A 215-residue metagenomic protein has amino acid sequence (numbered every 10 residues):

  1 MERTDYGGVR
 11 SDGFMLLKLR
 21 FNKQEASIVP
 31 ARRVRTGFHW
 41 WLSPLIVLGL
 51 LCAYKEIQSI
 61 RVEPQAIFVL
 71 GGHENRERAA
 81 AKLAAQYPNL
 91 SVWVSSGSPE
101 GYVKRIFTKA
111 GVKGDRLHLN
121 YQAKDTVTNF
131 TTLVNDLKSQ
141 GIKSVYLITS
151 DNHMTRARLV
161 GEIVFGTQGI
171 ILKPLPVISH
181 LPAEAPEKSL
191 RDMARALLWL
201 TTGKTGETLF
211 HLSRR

Functional and structural regions predicted by a protein language model:
M1-V34: N-terminal Lys/Arg-rich, disordered targeting/topogenic segments
R10-S11, G169, G206: Polar low-complexity intrinsically disordered regions enriched in Ser/Thr and small residues
L19-R20, C52-L190: A structural signal for short, hydrophobic/glycine-enriched beta-strand patches
P30-R35, H39, P182, P186 (+1 more regions): Structural motif marking the loop-to-transmembrane transition
R35-A53: Hydrophobic membrane-insertion alpha-helices, especially the h-region of bacterial N-terminal signal peptides
L51-Y54, A81, L197, T201-K204: Structural signature of transmembrane alpha-helix termini at the membrane-water interface
E184-L212: A transmembrane-helix-recognition feature enriched in membrane-embedded lipid enzymes and envelope glyco-/phospholipid
